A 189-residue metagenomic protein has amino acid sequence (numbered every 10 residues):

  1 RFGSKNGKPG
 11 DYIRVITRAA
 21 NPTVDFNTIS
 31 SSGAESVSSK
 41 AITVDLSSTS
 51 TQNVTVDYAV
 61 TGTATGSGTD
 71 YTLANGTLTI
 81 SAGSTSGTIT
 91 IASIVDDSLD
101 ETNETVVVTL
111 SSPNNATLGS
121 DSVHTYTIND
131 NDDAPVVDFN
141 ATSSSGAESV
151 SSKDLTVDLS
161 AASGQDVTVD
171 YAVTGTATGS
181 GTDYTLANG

Functional and structural regions predicted by a protein language model:
R1-A20: Ser/Thr/Pro-rich, low-complexity mucin-like regions that serve as glycosylated stalks/linkers or repetitive adhesive
A20-G189: Short boundary segments that mark the start of a structured unit
